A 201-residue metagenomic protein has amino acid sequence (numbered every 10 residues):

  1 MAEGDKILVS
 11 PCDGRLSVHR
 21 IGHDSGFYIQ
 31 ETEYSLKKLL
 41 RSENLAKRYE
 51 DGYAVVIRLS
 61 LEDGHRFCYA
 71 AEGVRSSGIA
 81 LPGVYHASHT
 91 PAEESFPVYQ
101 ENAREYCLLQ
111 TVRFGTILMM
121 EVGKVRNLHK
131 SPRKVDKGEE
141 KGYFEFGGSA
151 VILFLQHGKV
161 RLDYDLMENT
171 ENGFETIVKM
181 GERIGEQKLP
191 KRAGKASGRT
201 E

Functional and structural regions predicted by a protein language model:
M1-E201: Contiguous, well-folded functional domains in the mature portion of proteins
